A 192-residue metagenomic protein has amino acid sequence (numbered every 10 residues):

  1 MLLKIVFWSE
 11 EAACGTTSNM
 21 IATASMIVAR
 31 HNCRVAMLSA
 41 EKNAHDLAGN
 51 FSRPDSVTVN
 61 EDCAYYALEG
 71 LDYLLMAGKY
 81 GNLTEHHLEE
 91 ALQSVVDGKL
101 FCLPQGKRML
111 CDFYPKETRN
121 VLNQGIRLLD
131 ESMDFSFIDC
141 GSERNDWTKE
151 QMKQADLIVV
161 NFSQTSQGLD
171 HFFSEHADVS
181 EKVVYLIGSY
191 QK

Functional and structural regions predicted by a protein language model:
M1-W8, D55-V59, C63-H86, Q164 (+2 more regions): Acidic-aromatic/histidine active-site loop/patch
L2-N50, L122, L129: Walker A/P-loop phosphate-binding motif and the immediately C-terminal alpha-helix
I5, A36-L38, F101-L103, L157-V159 (+1 more regions): Hydrophobic/aromatic beta-strand patches that form the interior of the parallel beta-sheet core in alpha/beta enzyme
A12, K42, K107, T165 (+1 more regions): Short, glycine/serine-rich, charged loops/turns that create anion-binding and catalytic segments at active sites
A12-G15, L110, E143, Q167: Glycine-/small-residue-rich active-site loops that bind phosphorylated ligands and cofactors
M37-R127: P-loop/Walker-type NTP enzyme "switch/lid" segment
T118-K192: Conserved catalytic-core segment of NTP-binding enzymes
